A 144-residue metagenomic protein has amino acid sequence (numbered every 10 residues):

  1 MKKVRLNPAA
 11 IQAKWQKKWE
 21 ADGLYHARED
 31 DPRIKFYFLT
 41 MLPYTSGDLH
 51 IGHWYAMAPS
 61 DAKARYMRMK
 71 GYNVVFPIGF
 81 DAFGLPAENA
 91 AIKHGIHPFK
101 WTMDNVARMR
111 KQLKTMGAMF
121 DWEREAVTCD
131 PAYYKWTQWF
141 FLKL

Functional and structural regions predicted by a protein language model:
M1-L144: N-terminal, positively charged nucleic-acid-binding surface of large information/translation enzymes
